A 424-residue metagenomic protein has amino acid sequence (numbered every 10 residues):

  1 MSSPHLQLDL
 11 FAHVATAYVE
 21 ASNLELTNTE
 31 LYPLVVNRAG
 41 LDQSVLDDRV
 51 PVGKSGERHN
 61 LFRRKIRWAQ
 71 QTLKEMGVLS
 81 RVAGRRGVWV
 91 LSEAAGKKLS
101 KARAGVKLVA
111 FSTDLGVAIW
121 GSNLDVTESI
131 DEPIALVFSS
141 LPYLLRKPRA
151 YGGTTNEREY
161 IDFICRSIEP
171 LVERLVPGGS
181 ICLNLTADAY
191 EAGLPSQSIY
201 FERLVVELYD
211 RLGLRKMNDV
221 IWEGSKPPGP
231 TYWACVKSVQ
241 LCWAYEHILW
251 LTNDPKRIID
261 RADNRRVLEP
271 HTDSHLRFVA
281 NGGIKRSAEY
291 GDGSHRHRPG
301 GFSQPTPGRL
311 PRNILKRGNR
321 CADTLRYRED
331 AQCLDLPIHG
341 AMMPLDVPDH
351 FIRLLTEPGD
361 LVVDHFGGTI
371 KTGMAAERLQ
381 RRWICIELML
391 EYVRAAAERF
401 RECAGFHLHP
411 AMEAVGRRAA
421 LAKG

Functional and structural regions predicted by a protein language model:
S2-E30: Positively charged, polyanion-binding regions of nucleic-acid-associated proteins
S2-H5, A69, G84: Nuclease-adjacent, charged terminal/linker segments that flank catalytic cores
E30, L41-R49, R58-R63, R67-A69 (+2 more regions): Core catalytic lobe of class I
P33: Alpha-helical residues within the helix-turn-helix
V36, Q71, E398: Residue-level detection of the helix-turn-helix DNA-binding "recognition helix"
R81-R103: Accessory beta->alpha helical hairpin/"wing" motif in late/C-terminal subdomains of nucleic-acid enzymes
K107-T127, R401-G424: S-adenosyl-L-methionine
L390-A396, E402, H409: Nucleotide-sugar donor-binding patch of glycosyltransferase catalytic domains
